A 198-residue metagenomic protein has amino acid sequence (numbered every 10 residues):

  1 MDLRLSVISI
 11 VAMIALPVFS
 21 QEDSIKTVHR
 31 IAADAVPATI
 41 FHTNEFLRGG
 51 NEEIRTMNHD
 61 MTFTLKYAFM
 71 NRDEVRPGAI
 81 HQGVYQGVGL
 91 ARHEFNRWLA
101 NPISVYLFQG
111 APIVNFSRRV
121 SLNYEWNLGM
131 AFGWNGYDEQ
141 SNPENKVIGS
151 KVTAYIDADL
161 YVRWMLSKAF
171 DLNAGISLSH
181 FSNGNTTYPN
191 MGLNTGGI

Functional and structural regions predicted by a protein language model:
Q21-N58, T62-A68: Short glycine/proline- and aromatic-enriched beta-strand/turn motifs that initiate or cap beta-hairpins
K26, M70-R72, V114-R119, M165-A169: Outer-membrane beta-barrel channels and translocator barrels
T27-H29, M57-F63, L99-V105, S150-I156 (+1 more regions): Residues that define the transmembrane beta-barrel architecture of outer-membrane proteins
H29-A33, V84-Q86, V105, V120-L128 (+1 more regions): Transmembrane beta-strands of outer-membrane beta-barrel proteins
A33, F63-F69, L107-I113, W126-M130 (+3 more regions): Residues on the lipid-exposed face of transmembrane beta-strands in outer-membrane beta-barrel proteins
A35-F41, F69, L90-E94, L128-G136 (+1 more regions): Transmembrane beta-strands of outer-membrane beta-barrel pores
F41, D73-R76, K168-L172: Repeated loop/turn-to-beta-strand initiation elements of outer-membrane beta-barrel proteins
G49-E53, H93-N96, N142-I148, N185-G192: Extracellular loop and loop/strand-boundary signature of outer-membrane beta-barrel proteins
